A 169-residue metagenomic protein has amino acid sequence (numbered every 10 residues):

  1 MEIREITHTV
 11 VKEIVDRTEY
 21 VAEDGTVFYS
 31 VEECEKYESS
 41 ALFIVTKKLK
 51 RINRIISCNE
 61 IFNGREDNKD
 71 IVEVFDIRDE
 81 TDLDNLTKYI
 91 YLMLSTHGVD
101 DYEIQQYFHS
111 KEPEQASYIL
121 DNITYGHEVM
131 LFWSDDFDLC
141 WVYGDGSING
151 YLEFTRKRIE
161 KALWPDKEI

Functional and structural regions predicted by a protein language model:
E2-T18: Serine/threonine-rich low-complexity intrinsically disordered regions
R4, T18-E23, F43, R54 (+3 more regions): A short beta-strand micro-motif
E23-Y29: A short, exposed loop/beta-hairpin motif centered on an aromatic-Gly-Thr core
Y29-K36, G146-N149: A short, sequence-level motif marking secondary-structure junctions
E32-T46: Short active-site loop/helix that positions an aromatic residue
L42-N85: Charge-dense polyanion-binding interfaces
E66, R78-E153: Acidic, low-complexity, intrinsically disordered interaction modules
A162-I169: Short acidic DE-rich linear segments
